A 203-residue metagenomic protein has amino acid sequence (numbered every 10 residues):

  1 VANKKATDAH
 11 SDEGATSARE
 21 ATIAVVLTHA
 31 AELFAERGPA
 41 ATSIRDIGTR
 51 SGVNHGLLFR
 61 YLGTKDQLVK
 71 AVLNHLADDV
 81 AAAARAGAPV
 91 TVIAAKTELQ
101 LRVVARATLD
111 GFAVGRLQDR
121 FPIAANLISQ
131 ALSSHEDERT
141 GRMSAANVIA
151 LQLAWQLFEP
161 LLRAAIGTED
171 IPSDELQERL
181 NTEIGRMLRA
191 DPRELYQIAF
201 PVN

Functional and structural regions predicted by a protein language model:
A2-H10, A125-S133, L157-N203: C-terminal peripheral helix-coil segments that are non-catalytic and often amphipathic
A6-A15, A86-A88: Short, Lys/Arg-enriched N-terminal segment that forms or immediately precedes the first helix of a structured domain
A21-V25, H29-Q67: Helix-turn-helix
K70-A95: Amphipathic alpha-helical linker/stalk segments
A81, F112-M143, E178, T182: Amphipathic alpha-helical packing segments from all-alpha helical-bundle domains
V92-Q130, E159-A164: Amphipathic alpha-helical segments used for helix-helix packing
V104-T108, A145-V148, Q152: Short alpha-helical scaffolding segments that buttress acidic/His motifs in well-ordered protein cores
F112, I149-L157, P192: Short alpha-helix boundary/capping elements
